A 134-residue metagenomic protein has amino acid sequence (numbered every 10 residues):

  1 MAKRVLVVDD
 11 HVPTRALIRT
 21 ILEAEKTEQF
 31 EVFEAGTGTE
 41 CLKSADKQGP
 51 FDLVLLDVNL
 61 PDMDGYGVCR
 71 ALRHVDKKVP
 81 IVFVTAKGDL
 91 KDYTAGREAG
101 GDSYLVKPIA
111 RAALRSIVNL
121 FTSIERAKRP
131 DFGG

Functional and structural regions predicted by a protein language model:
D10, K107: A Lys-centered signature of the CheY-like receiver
V12-F33: Two-component/phosphorelay signaling modules centered on CheY-like receiver
E34-L53: Acidic, metal-coordinating helix/loop segments flanking the phosphotransfer/catalytic sites of two-component signaling
P61, D89: The feature encodes the CheY-like receiver
I109-V118: C-terminal output helix
